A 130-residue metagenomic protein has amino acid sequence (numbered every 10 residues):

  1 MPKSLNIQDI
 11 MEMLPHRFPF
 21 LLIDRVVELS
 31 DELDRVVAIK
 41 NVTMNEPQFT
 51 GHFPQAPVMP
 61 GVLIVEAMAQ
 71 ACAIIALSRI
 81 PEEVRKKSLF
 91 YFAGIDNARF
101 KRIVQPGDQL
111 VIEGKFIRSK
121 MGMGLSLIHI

Functional and structural regions predicted by a protein language model:
M1-M11: Segments adjacent to and within acyl-thioester-processing domains across lipid and secondary-metabolism enzymes
P2-S4, C72-V111: Hydrophobic beta-strand-centered segment that forms part of the acyl-chain substrate-binding groove
F18-M59, I64: Catalytic strand-loop segment that frames the active site of acyl-thioester-processing enzymes
F20-L22, L110-V111, G124: Hydrophobic core residues within well-ordered beta-strands of beta-rich domains
D24-V27, D96, K101, K115-I117: Conserved positions in beta-strands of structured domains
D31-L33, S119-M123: Short, conserved beta-turn/loop elements at beta-strand boundaries and strand-helix junctions
D34, M59-V84: Active-site helix/loop of acyl-thioester processing domains in fatty-acid/polyketide metabolism, spanning hotdog-fold
I128-I130: Conserved small/polar residues in nucleotide/adenosyl-binding loops
